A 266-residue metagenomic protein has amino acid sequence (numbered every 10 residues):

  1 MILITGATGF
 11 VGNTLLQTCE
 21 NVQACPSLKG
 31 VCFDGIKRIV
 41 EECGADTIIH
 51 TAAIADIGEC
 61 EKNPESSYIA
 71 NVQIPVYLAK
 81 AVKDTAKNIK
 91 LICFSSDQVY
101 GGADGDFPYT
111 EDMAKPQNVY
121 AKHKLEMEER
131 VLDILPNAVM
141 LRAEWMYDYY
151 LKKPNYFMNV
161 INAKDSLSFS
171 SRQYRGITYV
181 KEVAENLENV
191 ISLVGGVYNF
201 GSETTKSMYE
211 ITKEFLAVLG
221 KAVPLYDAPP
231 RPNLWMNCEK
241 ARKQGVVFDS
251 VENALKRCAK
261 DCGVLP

Functional and structural regions predicted by a protein language model:
M1-C19: N-terminal Rossmann NAD(P)H-binding glycine-rich loop of SDR-like oxidoreductase domains
E20-I39: Adenosine-cofactor binding site in Rossmann-like domains, unifying the SAM/SAH pocket of S-adenosylmethionine-dependent
F33-A70: NAD(P)H-binding glycine-rich loop region in Rossmannoid oxidoreductase-like domains and their noncatalytic homologs
I48, K62-I92: NAD(P)-cofactor binding segment of oxidoreductase domains
K62, I69, Q73-Y77, V99-L141 (+1 more regions): Catalytic helix-loop patch of NAD(P)-dependent Rossmann-fold dehydrogenases
E129-G176, E182: NAD(P)-dependent short-chain dehydrogenase/reductase
N186-N237: Mid/C-terminal beta-alpha module of Rossmann-like enzyme folds, strongest in SDR-family dehydrogenases/epimerases
S207-K213, Y226-P266: Conserved C-terminal active-site "lid" loop/helix of NAD(P)H-dependent oxidoreductases that clamps the redox cofactor
